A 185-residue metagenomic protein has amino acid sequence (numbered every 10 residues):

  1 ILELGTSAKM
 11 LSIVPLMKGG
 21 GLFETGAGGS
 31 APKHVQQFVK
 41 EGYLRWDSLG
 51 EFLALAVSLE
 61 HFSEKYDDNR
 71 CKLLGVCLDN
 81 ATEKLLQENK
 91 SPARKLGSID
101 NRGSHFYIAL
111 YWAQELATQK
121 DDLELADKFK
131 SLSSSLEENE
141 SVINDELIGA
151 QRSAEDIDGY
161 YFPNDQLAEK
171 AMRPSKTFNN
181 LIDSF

Functional and structural regions predicted by a protein language model:
I1-L96, D100: Structured mid-domain segments that build the active-site/substrate or prosthetic-cofactor binding neighborhood
A56, F106-E115: Well-ordered alpha-helical segments within folded domains of soluble proteins
H61, P163-F185: C-terminal accessory extensions/subdomains outside the catalytic/core fold
S63, T82, L86, A117 (+2 more regions): A structural signal for well-ordered alpha-helices, especially hydrophobic packing surfaces of coiled-coils
D67-N69, D121-D127: Structural helix-adjacent loops and short alpha-helical linkers that scaffold large soluble proteins
R94, Y107-I108, F185: Extended, compositionally simple fibrous regions characteristic of intermediate-filament-like scaffolds
A126-S134: Short, charged, amphipathic alpha-helical segments
N144-Y161: A glycine-biased, small/acidic residue-tolerant capping/turn segment at secondary-structure junctions
